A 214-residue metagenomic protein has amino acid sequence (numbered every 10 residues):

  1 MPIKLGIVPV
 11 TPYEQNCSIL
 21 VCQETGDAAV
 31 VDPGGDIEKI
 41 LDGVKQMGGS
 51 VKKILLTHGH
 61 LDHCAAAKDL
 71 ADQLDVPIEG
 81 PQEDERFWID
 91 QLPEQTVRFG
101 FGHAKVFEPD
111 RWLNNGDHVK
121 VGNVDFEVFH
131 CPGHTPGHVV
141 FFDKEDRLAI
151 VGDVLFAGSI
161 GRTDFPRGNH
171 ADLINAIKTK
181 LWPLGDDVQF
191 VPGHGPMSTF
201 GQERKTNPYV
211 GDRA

Functional and structural regions predicted by a protein language model:
P2-M47, V140-G152: Conserved beta-strand hairpin/beta-sheet module of binuclear metal-dependent hydrolase folds, prominently
V8-V10, G102, E108-D110, H130-P132: Short Gly/Pro-enriched turn/cap motifs at secondary-structure boundaries
L20, T57, C131: Conserved S/T- and glycine-rich ATP-binding loop of Class I adenylate-forming
E24, K39-Q46, A66, A176-G185: A short, N-terminal amphipathic alpha-helix
A29-V31, K53-L55, V128: Short catalytic-loop micro-motif centered on adjacent basic/acidic residues
D36-K120, V124, K205-R213: Active-site HxH/HxHxD metal-binding segment of metal-dependent hydrolases
E94-Q95, H118, V124-A214: Metallo-beta-lactamase
